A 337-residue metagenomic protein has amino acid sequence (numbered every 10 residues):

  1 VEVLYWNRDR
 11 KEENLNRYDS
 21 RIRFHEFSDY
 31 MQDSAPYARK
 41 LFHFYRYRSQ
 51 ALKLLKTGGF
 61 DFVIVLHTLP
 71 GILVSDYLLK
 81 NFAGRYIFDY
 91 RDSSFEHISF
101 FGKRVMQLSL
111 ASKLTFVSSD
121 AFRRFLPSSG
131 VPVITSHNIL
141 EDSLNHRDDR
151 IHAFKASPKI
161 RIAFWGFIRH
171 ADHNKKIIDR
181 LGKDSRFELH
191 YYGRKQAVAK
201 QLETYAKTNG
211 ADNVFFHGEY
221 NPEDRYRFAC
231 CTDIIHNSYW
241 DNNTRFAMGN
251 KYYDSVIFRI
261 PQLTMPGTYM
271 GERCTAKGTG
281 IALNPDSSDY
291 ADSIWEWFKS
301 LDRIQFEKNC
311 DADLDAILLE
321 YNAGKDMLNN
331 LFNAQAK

Functional and structural regions predicted by a protein language model:
V1-F42, R194-A197: N-terminal strand-loop element at the rim of the active site of nucleotide-sugar-dependent glycosyltransferases
Y45-K56, I72-L73, Y77, N81 (+1 more regions): Membrane-proximal helix-turn-helix segments that form the acceptor-binding/catalytic region of lipid-linked
V65-G71: Short His-centered aromatic/hydrophobic patch
F95, L110-S157: Donor nucleotide-sugar binding/catalytic pocket of nucleotide-sugar-dependent glycosyltransferases
F116, H152-D172, I177-D179, L189-H190: Conserved donor-binding/catalytic core segment of Leloir-type glycosyltransferases
D172, E223-C230, I235-I257, L263-E272: Nucleotide-sugar-dependent
H190-G193, K200-R227: Nucleotide-activated donor-binding/catalytic signature segment of Leloir-type glycosyltransferases, i.e., the conserved
P285-A291, F298-A336: A charged, aromatic-enriched C-terminal amphipathic alpha-helix characteristic of glycosyltransferases across folds
